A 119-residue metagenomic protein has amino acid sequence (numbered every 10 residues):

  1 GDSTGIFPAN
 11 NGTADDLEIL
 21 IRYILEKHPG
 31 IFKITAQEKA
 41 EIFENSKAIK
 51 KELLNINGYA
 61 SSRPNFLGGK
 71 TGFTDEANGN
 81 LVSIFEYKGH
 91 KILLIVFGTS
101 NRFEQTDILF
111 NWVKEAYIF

Functional and structural regions predicted by a protein language model:
G1-F119: Penicillin-recognizing serine hydrolase domain
